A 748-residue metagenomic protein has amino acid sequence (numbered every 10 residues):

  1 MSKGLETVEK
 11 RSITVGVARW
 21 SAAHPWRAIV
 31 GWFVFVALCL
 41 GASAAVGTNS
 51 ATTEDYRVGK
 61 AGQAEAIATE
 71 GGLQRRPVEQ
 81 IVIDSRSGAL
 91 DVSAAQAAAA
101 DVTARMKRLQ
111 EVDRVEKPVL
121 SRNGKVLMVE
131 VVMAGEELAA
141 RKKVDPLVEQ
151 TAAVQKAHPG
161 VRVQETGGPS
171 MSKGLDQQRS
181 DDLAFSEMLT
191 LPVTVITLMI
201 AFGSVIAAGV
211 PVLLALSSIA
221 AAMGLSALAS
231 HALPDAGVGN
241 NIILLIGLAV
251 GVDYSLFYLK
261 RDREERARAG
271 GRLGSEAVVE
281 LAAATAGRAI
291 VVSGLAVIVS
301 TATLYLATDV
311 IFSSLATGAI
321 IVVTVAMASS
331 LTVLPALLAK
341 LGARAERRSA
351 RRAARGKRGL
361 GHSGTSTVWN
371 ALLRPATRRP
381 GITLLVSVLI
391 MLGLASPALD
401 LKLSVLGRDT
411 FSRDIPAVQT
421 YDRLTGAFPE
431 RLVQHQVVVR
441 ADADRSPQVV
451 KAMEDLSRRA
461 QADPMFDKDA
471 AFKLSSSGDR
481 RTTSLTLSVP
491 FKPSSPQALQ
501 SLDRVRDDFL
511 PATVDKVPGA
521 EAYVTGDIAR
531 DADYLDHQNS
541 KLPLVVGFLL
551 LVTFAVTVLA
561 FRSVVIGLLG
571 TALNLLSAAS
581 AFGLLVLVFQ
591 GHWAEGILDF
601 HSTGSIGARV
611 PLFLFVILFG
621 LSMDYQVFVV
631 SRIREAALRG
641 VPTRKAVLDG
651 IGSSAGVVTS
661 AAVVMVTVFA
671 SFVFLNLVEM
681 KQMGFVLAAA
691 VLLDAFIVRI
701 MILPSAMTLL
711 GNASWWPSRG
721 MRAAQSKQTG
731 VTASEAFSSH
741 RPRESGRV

Functional and structural regions predicted by a protein language model:
M1-T48, V112, G135-L403, V517-A520 (+1 more regions): Membrane-embedded transmembrane helical bundles of large multi-pass transporters/channels
V34-A37, I81-S85: Short secondary-structure junction/hinge motifs that connect adjacent elements
N49-T52, L406-R408: Short hinge/gating elements
T52-T53, L90: A detector of helix-start/N-cap boundary segments at the beginnings of structured domains
T53-E54, L245: Disorder-to-helix initiation segments
V58-E79, R86-S172, D400-E595, S605 (+3 more regions): Structured non-transmembrane domains adjacent to transmembrane bundles in polytopic membrane proteins
